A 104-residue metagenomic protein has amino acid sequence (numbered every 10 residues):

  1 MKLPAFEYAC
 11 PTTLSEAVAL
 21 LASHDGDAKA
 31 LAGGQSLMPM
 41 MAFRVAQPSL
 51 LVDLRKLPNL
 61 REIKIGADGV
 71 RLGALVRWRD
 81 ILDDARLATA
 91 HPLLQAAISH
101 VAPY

Functional and structural regions predicted by a protein language model:
M1-Y104: C-terminal structural segment of proteins
